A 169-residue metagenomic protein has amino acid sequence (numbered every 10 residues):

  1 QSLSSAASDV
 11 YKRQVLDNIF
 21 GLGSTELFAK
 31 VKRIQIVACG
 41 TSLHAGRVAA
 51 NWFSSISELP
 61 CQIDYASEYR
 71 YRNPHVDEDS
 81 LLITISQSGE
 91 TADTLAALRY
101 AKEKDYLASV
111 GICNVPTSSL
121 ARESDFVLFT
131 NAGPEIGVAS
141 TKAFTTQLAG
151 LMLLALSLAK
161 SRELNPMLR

Functional and structural regions predicted by a protein language model:
Q1-A7, Y11: Single conserved hydrophobic/aromatic residue that forms the stacking wall/gate of nucleotide- or nucleobase-binding
D9-Q14, L120-A121: Proline-centered turn/helix-capping motifs that create local helix->coil transitions or kinks
K12-K30: A short, well-structured juxtamembrane/interface segment
E26-L168: Glycine-rich phosphate-binding loops that contact phosphosugars or nucleotide phosphates
